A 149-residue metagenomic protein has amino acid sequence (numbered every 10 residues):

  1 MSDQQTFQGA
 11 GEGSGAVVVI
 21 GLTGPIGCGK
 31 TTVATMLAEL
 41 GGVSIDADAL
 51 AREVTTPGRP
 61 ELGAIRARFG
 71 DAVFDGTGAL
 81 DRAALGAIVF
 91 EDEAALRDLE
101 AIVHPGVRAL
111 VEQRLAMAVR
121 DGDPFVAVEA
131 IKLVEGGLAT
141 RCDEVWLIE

Functional and structural regions predicted by a protein language model:
I20-L22: Hydrophobic anchor at the beta1->P-loop junction of P-loop NTPases
P25, L37: P-loop (Walker A) phosphate-binding loop of NTP-binding proteins
C28: ATP-binding Walker
T31: Walker A/P-loop
G42-T56: Short beta-strand-centered segment that lines the nucleotide-binding/catalytic pocket of NTP-utilizing
R52-F125: ATP-dependent small-molecule kinase phosphotransfer cores that center on conserved nucleotide phosphate-binding segments
F125-L133: Switch II (G3) loop of P-loop NTPases
E129, R141-E149: Conserved phosphate-donor/acceptor-positioning beta-strand/loop module used by diverse small-molecule
